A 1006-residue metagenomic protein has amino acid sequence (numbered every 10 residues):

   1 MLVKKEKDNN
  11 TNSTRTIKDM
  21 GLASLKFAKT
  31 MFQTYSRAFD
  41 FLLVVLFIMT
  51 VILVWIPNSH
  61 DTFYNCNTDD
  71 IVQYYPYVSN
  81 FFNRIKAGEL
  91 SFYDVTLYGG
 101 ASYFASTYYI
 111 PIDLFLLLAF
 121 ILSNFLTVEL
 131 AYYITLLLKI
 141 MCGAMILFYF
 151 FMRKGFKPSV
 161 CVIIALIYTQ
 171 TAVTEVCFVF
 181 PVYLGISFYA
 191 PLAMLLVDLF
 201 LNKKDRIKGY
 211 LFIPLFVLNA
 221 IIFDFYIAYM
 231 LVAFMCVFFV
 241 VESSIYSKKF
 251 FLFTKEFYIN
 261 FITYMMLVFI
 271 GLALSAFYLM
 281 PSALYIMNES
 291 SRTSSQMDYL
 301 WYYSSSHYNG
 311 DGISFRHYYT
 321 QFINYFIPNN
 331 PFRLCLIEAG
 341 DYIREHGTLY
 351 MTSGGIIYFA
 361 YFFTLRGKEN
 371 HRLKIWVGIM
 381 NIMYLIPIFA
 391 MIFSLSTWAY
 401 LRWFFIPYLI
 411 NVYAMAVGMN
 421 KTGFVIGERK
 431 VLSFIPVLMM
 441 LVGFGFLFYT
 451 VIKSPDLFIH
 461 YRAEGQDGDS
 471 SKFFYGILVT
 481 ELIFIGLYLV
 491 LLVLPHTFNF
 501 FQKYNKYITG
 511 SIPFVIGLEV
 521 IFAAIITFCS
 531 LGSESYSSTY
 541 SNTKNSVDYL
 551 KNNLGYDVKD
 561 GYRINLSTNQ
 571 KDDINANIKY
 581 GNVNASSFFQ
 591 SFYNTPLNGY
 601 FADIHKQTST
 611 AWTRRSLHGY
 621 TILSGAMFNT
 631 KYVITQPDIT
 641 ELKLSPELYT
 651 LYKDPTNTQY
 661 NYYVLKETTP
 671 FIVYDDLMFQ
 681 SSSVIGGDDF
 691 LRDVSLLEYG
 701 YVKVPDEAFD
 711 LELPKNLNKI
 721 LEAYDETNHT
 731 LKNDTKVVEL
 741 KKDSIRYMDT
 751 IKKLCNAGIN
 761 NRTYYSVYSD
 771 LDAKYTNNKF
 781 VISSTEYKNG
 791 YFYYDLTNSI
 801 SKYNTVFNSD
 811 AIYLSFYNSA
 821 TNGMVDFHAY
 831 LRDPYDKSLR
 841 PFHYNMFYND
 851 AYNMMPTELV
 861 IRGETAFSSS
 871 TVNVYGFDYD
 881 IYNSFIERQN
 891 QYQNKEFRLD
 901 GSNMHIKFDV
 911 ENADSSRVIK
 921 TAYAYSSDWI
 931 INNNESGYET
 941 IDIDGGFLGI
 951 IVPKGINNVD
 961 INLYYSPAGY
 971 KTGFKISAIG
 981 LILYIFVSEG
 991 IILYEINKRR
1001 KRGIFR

Functional and structural regions predicted by a protein language model:
M1-P57, E256-Y264, V268, V490 (+3 more regions): Start-transfer (signal-anchor) and selected internal transmembrane alpha helices of multi-pass inner/ER membrane
V54-K154, S159-P191, N219-F223, S305-E345 (+2 more regions): Active-site lumenal/periplasmic loops and adjacent helix-entry segments of GT-C-fold, multi-pass membrane
Q73-N83, E89, Y108, L114 (+5 more regions): Periplasmic/ER-lumenal interhelical loops and adjacent helix-loop junctions in multi-pass membrane proteins
Y77, N728-T730, D734-E739, D743-R1006: Active-site-proximal, structured, solvent-exposed surfaces of multi-pass membrane proteins that position macromolecular
Y108, L518-S535, L554-M627, T669 (+3 more regions): Extracytoplasmic/lumenal acceptor-recognition loop(s) of multi-pass membrane glycoenzymes
L137-K154, P158-Y246, N260-A283, N288 (+2 more regions): Membrane-embedded helix bundles of polyisoprenyl
I207, I213-P214, I227, R372-T543 (+4 more regions): Contiguous transmembrane helix-bundle modules in multi-pass membrane proteins
K249-I262, F359-I382, F588: Membrane-interface helix-loop-helix junctions at transmembrane boundaries of multi-pass membrane enzymes, predominantly
